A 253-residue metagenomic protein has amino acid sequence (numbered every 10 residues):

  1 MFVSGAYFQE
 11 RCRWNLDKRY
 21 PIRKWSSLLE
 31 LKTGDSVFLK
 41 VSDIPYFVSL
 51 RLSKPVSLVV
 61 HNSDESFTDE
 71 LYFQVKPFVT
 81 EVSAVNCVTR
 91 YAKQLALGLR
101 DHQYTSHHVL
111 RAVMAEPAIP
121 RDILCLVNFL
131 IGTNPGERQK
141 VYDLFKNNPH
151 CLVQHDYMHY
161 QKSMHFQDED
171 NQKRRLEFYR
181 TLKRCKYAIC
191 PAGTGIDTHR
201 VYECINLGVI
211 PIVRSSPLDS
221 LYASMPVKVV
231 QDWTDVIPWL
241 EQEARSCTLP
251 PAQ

Functional and structural regions predicted by a protein language model:
M1-Y202, N206, I210-M225, V229 (+1 more regions): Nucleotide-sugar donor-binding catalytic core of glycosyltransferases
P226-A252: C-terminal "capping" alpha-helix adjacent to the active site of nucleotide-linked donor transferases in cell-envelope
